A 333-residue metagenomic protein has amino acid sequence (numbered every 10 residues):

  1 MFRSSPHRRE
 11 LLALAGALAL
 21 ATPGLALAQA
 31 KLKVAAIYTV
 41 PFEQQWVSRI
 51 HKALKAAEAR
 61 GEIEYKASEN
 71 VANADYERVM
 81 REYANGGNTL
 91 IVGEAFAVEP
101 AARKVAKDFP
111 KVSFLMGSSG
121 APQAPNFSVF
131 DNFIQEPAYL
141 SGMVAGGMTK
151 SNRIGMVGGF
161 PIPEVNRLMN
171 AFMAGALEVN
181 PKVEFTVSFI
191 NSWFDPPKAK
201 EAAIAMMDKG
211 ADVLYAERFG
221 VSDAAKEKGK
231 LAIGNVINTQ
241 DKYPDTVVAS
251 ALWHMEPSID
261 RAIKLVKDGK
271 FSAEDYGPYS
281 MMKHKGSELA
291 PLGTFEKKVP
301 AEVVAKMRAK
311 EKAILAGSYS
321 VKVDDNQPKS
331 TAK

Functional and structural regions predicted by a protein language model:
P6-L12: N-terminal export leaders
T22-A28: Sec/Tat signal peptide C-region and signal peptidase I cleavage site
K33-A53, A57-R60, K66-Y76, F96 (+1 more regions): Extracytoplasmic "Venus flytrap"
L54, L140-V183, V187, D275-K298: An alpha-beta-alpha
N88-A95, L115-G117, K209-F219, N235: Periplasmic-binding protein-like
K107-N132, V236-T246: Flexible loop/hinge segments that line or gate small-molecule binding clefts
F130-N152, A251-F271: Hydrophobic alpha-helical segments within soluble ligand-binding/sensing domains
D268-K333: Hinge/cleft segment of the Venus flytrap/periplasmic-binding protein
